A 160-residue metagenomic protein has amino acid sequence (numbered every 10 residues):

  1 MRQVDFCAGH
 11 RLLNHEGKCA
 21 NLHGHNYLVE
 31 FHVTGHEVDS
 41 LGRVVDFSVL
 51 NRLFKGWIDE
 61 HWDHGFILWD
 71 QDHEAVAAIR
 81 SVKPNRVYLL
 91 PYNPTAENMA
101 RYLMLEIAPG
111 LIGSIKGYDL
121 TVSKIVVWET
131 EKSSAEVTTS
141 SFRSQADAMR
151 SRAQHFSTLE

Functional and structural regions predicted by a protein language model:
M1-E160: Charge-rich, low-complexity N-terminal segments
